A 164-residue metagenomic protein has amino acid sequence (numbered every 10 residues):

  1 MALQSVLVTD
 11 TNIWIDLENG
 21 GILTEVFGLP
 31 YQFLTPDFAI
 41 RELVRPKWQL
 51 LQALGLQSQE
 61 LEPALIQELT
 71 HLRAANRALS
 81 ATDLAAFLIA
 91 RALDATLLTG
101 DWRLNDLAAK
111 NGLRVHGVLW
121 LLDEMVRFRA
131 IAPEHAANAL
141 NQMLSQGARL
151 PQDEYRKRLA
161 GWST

Functional and structural regions predicted by a protein language model:
A2-A95, W102, L113, L140 (+1 more regions): Active-site-proximal, substrate-binding regions of enzyme catalytic domains and RNA-binding/basic surfaces
W102-R103, W120: Short, ordered loop/turn segments at secondary-structure junctions
L107: Glycine/proline-rich loop-helix segments at beta-alpha junctions forming the active-site rim of enzyme cores
K110-H116: A short alpha->loop->secondary-structure connector
G117, L121-S163: Hydrophobic alpha-helical interaction segments
